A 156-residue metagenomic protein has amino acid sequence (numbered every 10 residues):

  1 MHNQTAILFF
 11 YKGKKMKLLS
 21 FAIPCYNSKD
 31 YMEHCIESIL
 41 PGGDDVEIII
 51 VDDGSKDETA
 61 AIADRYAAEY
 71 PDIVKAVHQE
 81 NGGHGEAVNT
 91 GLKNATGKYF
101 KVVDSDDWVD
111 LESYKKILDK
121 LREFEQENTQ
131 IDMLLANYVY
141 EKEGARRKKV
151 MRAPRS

Functional and structural regions predicted by a protein language model:
A6-S156: Nucleotide-sugar donor-binding/catalytic module of glycosyltransferases that assemble extracellular/cell-envelope
